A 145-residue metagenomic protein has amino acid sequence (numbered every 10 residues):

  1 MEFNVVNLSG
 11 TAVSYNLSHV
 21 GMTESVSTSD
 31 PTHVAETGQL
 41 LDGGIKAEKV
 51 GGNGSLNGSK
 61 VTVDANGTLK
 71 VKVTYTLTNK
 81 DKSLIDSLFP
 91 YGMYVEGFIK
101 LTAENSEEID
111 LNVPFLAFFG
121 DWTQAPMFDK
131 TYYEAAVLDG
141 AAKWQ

Functional and structural regions predicted by a protein language model:
M1-F3, L88-F98, K130-Y132: Short, solvent-exposed loop/turn segments enriched in Ser/Thr/Gly
M1-F3, Y15, V71-V73, V95-G97 (+1 more regions): Hydrophobic residues positioned within well-ordered beta-strands of beta-sheet architectures
M1-T11, S25-S29, T37, E104-Q145: Long, low-complexity ectodomains and other extracytoplasmic segments of secretory-pathway proteins
E2-V5, G58-V61, L84-L88, K100-A103: Generic recognition of flexible, low-complexity loop/linker segments
V6, G10, N66, L88 (+2 more regions): Active-site-proximal structural scaffolding
L8-I85: Surface-exposed binding patches on compact interaction domains or structured appendages
L56, G92-Y94, A125: Short, surface-exposed loop/turn motifs at beta-strand boundaries within globular domains
T76-T78, K100-S106: Beta-strand-rich extracellular modules
